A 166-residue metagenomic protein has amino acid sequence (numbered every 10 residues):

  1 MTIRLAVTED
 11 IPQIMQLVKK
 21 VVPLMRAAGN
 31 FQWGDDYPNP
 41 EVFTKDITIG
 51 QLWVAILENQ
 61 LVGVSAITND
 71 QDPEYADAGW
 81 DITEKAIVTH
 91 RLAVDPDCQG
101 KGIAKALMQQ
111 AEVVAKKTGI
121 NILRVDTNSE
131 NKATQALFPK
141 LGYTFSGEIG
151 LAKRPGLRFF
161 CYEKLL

Functional and structural regions predicted by a protein language model:
T2-Q16: A short beta-loop-alpha structural element at the N-terminal edge of CoA-dependent acyl/N-acetyltransferase catalytic
V22-K45: Conserved GNAT-fold acetyl-CoA-binding loop/helix
Q51-S65: Conserved beta-hairpin
V64-R91, Q99, K153: Conserved acyl-donor/pantetheine-binding loop and adjacent beta-alpha core of acyl/acetyltransferases and related
V94, G100-V113, A136-K140: Conserved acetyl-CoA-binding loop-helix of GNAT-fold acetyltransferases
K105, K117, E130-G147: Conserved active-site alpha-helix within GNAT-family acetyltransferase domains
M108, A115-T127: Conserved GNAT acetyl-CoA-binding A-motif
D126-T127, P139-F159: Conserved catalytic-core motifs of GNAT/GCN5-like acyltransferases
